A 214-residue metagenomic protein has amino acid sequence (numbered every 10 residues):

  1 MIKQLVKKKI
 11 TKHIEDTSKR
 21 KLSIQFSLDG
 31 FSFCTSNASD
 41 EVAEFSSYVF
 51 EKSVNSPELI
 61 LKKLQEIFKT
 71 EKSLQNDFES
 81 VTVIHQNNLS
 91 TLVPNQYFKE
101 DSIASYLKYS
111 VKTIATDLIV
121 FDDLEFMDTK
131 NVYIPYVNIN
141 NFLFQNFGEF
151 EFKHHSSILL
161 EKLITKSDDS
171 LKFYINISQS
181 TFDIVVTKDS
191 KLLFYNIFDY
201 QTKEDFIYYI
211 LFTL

Functional and structural regions predicted by a protein language model:
M1-L28, E44-L59, E71-Q75, I84-S90: Intrinsically disordered, low-complexity acidic/Q/S/K-rich activation/interaction tracts characteristic
I2, D123-T213: Small-residue (GG/TT-enriched) beta-loop-alpha framework at ligand/catalytic clefts
I2-A43, T165-K191: Gly/Thr-rich phosphate-binding beta-strand-loop-beta motif of the actin/hexokinase/Hsp70
K3-K8, K21, K52-P57, I103-S105 (+3 more regions): N-terminal start-of-chain detector that recognizes signal peptides and the immediate post-cleavage beginning
K8, T35, N76-Q86, F194-I197 (+1 more regions): C-terminal region/appendage detector
L28-S56, K191-E204: Short glycine-rich, Thr/Ser-proximal phosphate-binding strand/loop in the N-terminal lobe of ATP-dependent enzymes
S36, A43-K52, K62-L163: Active-site neighborhood for divalent-cation/phosphate handling
S53-Q65, K203-L214: Helical "lid/coupling" subdomains associated with nucleotide-phosphate turnover
